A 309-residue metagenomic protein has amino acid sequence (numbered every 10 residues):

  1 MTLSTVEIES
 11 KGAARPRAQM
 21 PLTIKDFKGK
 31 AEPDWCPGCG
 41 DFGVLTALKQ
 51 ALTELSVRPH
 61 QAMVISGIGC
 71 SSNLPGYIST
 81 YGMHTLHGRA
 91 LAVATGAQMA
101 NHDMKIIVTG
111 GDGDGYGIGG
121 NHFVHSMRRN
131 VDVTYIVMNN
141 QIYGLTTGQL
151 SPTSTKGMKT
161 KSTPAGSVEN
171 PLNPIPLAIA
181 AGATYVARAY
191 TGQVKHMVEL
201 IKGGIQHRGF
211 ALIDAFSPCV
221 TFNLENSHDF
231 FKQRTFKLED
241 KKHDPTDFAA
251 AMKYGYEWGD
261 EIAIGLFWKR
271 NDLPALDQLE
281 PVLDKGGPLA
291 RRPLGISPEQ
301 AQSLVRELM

Functional and structural regions predicted by a protein language model:
T2-P21, K30, C219-M309: Flexible, low-complexity linker and terminal segments
P21, K25-L86: Active-site diphosphate/adenylate-binding microenvironment
A31, R58-A62, A100-I106, R128-T134 (+4 more regions): Short coil/turn connectors at secondary-structure junctions
W35-P37, V108-G110, Y185-Y190, L212: Short catalytic-loop micro-motif centered on adjacent basic/acidic residues
S66-G144, E199: Thiamine diphosphate
I68-C70, N140-I142, Q193, F216-F222 (+1 more regions): Glycine-rich beta-alpha junction loops
D103, S151-G203: Conserved thiamine diphosphate
Q149-K156, V194, I201-F210, L224-L238 (+1 more regions): Short, surface-exposed, charged loop/turn segments at secondary-structure junctions
